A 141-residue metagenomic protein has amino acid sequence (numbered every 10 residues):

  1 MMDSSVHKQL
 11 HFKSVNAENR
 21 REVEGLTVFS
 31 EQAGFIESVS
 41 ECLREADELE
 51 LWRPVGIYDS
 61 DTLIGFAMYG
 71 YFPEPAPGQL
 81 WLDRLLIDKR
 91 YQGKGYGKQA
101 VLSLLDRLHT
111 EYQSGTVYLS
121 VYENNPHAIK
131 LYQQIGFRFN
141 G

Functional and structural regions predicted by a protein language model:
S5-D83, D88-R90, V101-E111: Acetyl-CoA-dependent GNAT
G70, Y118-S120, N140: Solvent-exposed beta-strand sheet faces enriched in polar/charged residues
D88-R90, K94, E123-N124: Active-site acidic-Proline motif in GNAT/NAT acetyltransferases
K98: Residues forming the Rossmann-fold NAD(P)(H) cofactor-binding site
T110-S120: Conserved GNAT acetyl-CoA-binding A-motif
Y118-I129: Conserved beta-strand-loop-alpha-helix junction that forms the acyl-donor binding cleft
Y132, F137: Conserved active-site tyrosine of GNAT-family acetyltransferases
